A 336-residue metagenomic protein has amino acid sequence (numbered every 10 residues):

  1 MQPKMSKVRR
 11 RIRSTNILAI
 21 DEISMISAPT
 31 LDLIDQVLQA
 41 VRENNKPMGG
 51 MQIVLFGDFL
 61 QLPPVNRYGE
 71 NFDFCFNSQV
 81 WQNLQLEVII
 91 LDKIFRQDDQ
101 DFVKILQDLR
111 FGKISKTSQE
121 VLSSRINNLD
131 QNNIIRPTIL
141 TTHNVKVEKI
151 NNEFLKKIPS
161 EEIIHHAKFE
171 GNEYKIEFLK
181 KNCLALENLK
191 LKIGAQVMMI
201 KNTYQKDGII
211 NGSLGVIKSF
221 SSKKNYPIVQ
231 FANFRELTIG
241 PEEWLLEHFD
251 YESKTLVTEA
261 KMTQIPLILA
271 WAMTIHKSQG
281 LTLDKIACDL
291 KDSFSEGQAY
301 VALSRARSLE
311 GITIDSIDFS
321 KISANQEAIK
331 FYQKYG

Functional and structural regions predicted by a protein language model:
M1-G336: Conserved ATP-binding/catalytic motifs of P-loop helicase motor domains
